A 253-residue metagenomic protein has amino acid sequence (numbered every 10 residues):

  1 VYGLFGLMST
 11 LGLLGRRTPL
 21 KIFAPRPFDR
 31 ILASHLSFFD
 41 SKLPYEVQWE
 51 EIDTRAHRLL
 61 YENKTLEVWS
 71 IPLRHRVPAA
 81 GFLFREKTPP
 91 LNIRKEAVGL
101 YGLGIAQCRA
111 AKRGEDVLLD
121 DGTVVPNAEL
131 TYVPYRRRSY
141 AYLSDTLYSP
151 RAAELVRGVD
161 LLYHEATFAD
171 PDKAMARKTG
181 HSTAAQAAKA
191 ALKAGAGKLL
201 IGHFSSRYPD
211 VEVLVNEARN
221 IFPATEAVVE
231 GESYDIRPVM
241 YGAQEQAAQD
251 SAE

Functional and structural regions predicted by a protein language model:
V1-L13: Di-metal (Zn2+ and/or Mg2+/Mn2+) metal-binding site signature of metallo-dependent hydrolases with the MBL/beta-CASP
G3-G6, I31-L32, R151, D210: Phosphate- and divalent-cation-binding pockets in alpha/beta enzyme and binding domains that engage nucleotide-derived
L11-R17, S37-P44: Arginine/glycine-rich "motif VI" loop of SF2 helicases in the C-terminal RecA-like domain
R17-K21, R138-Y140: Short active-site oxyanion
P19-P27, Y163, L200-G202: Short internal beta-strands
F39-I52, A224: A glycine-rich helix N-cap at a beta->alpha junction
D53-G202, D210-I221, R237-E253: Metal-dependent phosphodiesterase/nuclease catalytic metal-binding core
P223-S233: Conserved phosphate-binding/catalytic loops in two-lobed NTP-binding clefts
